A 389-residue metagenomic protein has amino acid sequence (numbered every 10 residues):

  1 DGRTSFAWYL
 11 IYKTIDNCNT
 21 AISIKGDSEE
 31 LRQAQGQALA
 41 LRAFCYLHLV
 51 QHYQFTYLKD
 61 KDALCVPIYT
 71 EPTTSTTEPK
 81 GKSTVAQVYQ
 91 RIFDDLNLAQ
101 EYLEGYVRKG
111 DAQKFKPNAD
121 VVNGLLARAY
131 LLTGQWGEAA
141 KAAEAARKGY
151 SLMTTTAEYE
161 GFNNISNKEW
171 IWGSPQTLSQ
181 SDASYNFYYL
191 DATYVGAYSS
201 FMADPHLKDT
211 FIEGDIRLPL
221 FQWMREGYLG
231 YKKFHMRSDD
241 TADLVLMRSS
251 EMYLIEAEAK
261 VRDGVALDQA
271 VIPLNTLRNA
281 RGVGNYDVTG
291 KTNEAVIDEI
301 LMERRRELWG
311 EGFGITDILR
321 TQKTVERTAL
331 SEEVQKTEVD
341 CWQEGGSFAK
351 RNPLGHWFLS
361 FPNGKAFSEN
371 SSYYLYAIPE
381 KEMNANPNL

Functional and structural regions predicted by a protein language model:
D1-Y53, S83, L96, E101-E104 (+4 more regions): Conserved, well-structured interaction surfaces
I15-C18, Y89, L96, A143 (+2 more regions): Inward-facing hydrophobic residues that define packing positions of alpha-helical scaffold repeats
E30-A34, L41, L64, V88 (+5 more regions): Structural signature of alpha-solenoid helical repeat junctions
H52-Q90: Short coil/linker segments at helix-helix boundaries
Y89, W136, A266-L267: TPR-repeat structural position
G134, E138-S250, G284, N293 (+6 more regions): Hydrophobic-face positions in mid-chain alpha helices that act as interaction patches
